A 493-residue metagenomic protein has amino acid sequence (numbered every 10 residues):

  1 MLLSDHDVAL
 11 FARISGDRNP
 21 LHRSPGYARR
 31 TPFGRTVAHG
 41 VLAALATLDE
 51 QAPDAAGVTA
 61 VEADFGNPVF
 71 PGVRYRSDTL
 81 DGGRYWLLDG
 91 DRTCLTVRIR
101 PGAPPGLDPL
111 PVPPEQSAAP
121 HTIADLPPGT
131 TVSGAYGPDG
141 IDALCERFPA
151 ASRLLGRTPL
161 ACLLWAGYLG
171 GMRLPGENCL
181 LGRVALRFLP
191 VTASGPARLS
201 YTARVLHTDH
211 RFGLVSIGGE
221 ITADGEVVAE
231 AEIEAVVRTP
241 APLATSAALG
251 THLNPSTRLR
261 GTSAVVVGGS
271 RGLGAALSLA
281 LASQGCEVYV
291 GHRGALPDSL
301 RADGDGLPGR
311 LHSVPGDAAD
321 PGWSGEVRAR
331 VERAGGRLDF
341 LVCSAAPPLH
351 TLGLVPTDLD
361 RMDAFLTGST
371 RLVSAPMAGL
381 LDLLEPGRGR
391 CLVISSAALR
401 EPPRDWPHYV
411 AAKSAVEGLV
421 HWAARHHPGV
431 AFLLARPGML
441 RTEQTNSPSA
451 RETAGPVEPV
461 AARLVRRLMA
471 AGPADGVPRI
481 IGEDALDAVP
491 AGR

Functional and structural regions predicted by a protein language model:
M1-G57, R100-R183: Hot-dog-fold acyl-thioester-processing enzymes
M1-L3, A55-D125, F188-A264: HotDog/MaoC-like acyl-thioester-processing domains
S270-R271: Conserved glycine-rich cofactor-binding loop
C286-L300: Conserved glycine-rich Rossmann-like NAD(P)H-binding loop of the short-chain dehydrogenase/reductase
D320, A346-D363, D405: Conserved mid-core segment of classical short-chain dehydrogenase/reductases
V355-S374, V416: Catalytic Tyr-X3-Lys loop
R388-A415, V420-R425, M439: Catalytic loop of short-chain dehydrogenase/reductase
V430, L434-A435, S449-R493: C-terminal helical subdomain
